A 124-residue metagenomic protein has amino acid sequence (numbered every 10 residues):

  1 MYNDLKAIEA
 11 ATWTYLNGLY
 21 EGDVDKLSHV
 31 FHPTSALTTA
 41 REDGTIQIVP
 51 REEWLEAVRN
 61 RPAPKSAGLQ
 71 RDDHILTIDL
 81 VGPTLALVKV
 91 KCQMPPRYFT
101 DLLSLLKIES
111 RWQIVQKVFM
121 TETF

Functional and structural regions predicted by a protein language model:
M1-P33, V49, F124: Short, low-complexity N-terminal intrinsically disordered segments enriched in polar/charged residues
A7, A36-D43, Q47-R97: Surface-exposed, charged secondary-structure patches
I8, T14-Y15, S28, D73 (+2 more regions): Generic alpha-helical hydrophobic packing signal
V24, D43-G44, T121: Sparse recognition of residues in long alpha-helices and their boundaries
L27, V88-K107: Short flexible/disordered coil segments
F31, C92, V118-F119: Short beta-strand segments enriched in hydrophobic/aromatic residues within well-folded beta-rich domains
Y98-F124: Short beta-strand edge/turn micro-motifs at domain boundaries
